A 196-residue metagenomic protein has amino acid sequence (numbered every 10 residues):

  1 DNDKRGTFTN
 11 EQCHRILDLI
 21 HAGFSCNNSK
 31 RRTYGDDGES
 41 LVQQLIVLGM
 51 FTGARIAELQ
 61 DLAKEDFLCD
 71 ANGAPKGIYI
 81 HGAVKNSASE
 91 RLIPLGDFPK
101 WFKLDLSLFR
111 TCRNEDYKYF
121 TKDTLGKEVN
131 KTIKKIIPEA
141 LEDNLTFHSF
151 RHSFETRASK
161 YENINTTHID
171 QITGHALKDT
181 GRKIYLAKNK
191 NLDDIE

Functional and structural regions predicted by a protein language model:
D1-I56, Q60: Basic, Lys/Arg- and aromatic-enriched nucleic-acid-binding interface segment
N2, V42, A74, S89 (+2 more regions): Exposed loop/turn and edge beta-strand positions of beta-sandwich/beta-sheet ligand-binding modules
T7, V84, T173-E196: Catalytic-site neighborhood detector that most strongly recognizes the C-terminal catalytic loop/helix of tyrosine
L17-A22, Q44, G73, I78 (+1 more regions): Tryptophan-centric aromatic hotspots in well-structured domains and transmembrane helices
H21, T52, D61-F102: Conserved tyrosine-mediated DNA breakage-rejoining catalytic core shared by Y-recombinases
Q44-V47, F51, E58, S149-A176: C-terminal catalytic core of tyrosine-transesterase DNA break-rejoin enzymes
F67-C69, G73, N163-L186: Short, polar N-cap/turn motifs at the start of nucleic acid-interacting alpha helices
K85-K134, T146-F147: C-terminal catalytic core of Y-nucleophile DNA break-rejoin enzymes
